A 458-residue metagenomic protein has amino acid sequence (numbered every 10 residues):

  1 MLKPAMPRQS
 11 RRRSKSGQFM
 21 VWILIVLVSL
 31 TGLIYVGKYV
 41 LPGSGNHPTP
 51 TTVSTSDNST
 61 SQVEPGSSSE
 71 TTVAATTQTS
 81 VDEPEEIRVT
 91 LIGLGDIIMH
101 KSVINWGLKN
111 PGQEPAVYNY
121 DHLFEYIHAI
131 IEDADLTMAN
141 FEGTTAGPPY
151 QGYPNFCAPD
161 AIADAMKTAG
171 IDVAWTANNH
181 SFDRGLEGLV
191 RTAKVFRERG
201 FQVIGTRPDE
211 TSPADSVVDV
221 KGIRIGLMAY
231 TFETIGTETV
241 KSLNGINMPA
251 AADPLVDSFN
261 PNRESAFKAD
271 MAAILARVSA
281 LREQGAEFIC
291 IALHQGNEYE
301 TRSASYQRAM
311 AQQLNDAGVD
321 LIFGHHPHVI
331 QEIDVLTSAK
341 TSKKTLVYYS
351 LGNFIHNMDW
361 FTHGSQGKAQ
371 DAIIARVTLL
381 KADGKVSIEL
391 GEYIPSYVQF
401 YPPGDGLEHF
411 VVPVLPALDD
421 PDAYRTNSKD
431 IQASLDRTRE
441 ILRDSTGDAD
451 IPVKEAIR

Functional and structural regions predicted by a protein language model:
L2-R8, S16-R458: Acidic, metal/ion-coordinating pockets
